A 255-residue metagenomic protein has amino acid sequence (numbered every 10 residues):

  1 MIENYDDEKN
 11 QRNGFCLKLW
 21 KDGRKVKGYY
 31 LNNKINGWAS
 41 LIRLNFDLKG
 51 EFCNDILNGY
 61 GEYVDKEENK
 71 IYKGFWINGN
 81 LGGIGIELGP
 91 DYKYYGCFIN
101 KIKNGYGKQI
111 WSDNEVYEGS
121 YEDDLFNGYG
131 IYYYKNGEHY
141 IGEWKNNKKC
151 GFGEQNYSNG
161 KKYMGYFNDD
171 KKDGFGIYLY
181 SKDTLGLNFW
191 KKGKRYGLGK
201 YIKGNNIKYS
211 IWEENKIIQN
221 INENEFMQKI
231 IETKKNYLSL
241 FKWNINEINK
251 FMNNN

Functional and structural regions predicted by a protein language model:
M1, G61, G107, G130 (+6 more regions): Proteins with a high burden of low-complexity, intrinsically disordered sequence enriched in S/T/G/P/A and R, requiring
M1-N13, K25-N36, D47-N58, I71-G82 (+6 more regions): Conserved anchor residues at repeat-unit boundaries in beta-strand-based tandem repeats, strongest for the MORN repeat
L17-K21, S40-L44, E62-E67, I86-P90 (+6 more regions): Beta-turn initiation residues at beta-strand->coil junctions
K27, L44, K234-N236: Terminal low-complexity, poorly structured segments
K191-N255: Long terminal segments
